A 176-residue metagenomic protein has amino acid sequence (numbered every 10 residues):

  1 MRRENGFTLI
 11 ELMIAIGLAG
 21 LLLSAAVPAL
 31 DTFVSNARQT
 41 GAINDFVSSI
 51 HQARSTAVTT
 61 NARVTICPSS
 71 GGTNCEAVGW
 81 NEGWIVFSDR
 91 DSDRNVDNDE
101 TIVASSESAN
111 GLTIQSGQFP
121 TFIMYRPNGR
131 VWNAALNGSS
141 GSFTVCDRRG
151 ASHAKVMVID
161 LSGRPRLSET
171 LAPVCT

Functional and structural regions predicted by a protein language model:
M1-G20: Glycine-centered recognition micro-motifs in short, flexible terminal segments and loops
R2, L21, A25-S55, T59 (+1 more regions): N-terminal helix-rich module
